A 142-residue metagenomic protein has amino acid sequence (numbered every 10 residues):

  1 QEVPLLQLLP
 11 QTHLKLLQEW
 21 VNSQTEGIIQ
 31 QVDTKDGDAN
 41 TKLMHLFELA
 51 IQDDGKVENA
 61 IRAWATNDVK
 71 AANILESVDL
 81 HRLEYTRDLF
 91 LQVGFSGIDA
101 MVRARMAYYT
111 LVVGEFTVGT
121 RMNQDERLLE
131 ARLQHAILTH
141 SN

Functional and structural regions predicted by a protein language model:
E2-D33: An amphipathic alpha-helix adjacent to DNA-recognition modules
T12-L16, T41-E48, V69-E76: A ubiquitous short alpha-helical element
E26, D53-N59, V69-R105: Amphipathic alpha-helical packing segments from all-alpha helical-bundle domains
G27-N59, A107: Hydrophobic alpha-helical connector segments
I28, D54-E58, T86, L111 (+1 more regions): Short amphipathic alpha-helical interaction/hinge segments
R62: Alpha-helical ligand/cofactor-binding cores
A65-T66: Acidic, metal/ion-handling microdomains and their immediate structural contexts
A72, L91-N142: Hydrophobic/aromatic-rich alpha-helical bundle segments in the mid-to-C-terminal region
